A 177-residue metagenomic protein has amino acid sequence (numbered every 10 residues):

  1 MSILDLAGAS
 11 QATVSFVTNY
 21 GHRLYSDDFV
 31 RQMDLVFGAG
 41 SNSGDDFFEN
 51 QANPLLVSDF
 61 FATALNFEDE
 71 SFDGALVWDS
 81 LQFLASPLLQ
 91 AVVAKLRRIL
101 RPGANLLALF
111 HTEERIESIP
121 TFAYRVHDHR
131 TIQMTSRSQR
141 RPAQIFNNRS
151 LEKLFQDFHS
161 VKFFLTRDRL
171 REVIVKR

Functional and structural regions predicted by a protein language model:
L4-A7: Conserved S-adenosyl-L-methionine
S10-A64, N105-R177: Class I (Rossmann-like) S-adenosyl-L-methionine-dependent methyltransferase catalytic domain, capturing the SAM-binding
A75-L76: Hydrophobic beta-strand segment of the Class I
S80: Hydrophobic adenine-recognition pocket in adenosine-nucleotide-binding enzymes
F83: A short His-aromatic
L88-N105: A short glycine-rich, Lys/Arg-flanked "PGG" loop and its adjoining helix->strand segment in the class I
